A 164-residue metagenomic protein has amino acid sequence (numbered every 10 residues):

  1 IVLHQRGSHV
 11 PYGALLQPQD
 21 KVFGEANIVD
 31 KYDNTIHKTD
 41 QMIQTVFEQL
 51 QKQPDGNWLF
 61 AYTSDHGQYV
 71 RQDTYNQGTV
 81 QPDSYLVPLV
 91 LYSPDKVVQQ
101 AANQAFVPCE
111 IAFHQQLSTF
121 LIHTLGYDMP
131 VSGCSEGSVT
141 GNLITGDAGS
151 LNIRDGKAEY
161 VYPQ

Functional and structural regions predicted by a protein language model:
I1-Q164: Catalytic domains that recognize anionic headgroups
